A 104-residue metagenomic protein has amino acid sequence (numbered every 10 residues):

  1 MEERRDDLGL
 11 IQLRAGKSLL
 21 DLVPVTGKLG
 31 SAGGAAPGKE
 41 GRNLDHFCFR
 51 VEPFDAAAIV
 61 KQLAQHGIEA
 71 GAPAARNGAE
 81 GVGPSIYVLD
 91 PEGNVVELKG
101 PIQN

Functional and structural regions predicted by a protein language model:
M1-D21, V25-L29: Core segments of cupin and vicinal oxygen chelate
M1-D6, A74-N77, Q103: Conserved catalytic-core motifs of GNAT/GCN5-like acyltransferases
G9, G16-S18, E40-D45, P84: Residues that flank catalytic or metal-binding motifs in active/ligand-binding sites
I11-Q12, A36-K39, N77-G78: Short secondary-structure boundary/capping segments
G27-A35, A72-P73: A short, acidic/glycine-rich surface segment
G27-K28, I102-N104: A short acidic/small-residue loop/turn micro-motif
R42-V95: Vicinal oxygen chelate
L98: Short glycine-/small-residue motifs
